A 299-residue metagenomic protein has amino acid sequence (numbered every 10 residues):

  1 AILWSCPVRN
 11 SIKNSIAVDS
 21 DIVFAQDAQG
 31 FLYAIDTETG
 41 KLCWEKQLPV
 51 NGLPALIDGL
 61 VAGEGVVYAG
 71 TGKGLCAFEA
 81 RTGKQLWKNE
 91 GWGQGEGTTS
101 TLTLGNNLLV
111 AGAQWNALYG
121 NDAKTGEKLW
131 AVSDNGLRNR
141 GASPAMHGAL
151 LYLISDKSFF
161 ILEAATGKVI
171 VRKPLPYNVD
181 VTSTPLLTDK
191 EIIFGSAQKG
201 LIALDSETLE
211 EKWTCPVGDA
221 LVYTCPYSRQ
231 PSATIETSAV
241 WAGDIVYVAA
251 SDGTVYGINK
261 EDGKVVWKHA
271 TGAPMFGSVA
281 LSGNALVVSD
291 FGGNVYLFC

Functional and structural regions predicted by a protein language model:
I2-D19, L42-E64, G72, Q85-N106 (+7 more regions): Extracytoplasmic beta-rich repeat domains
A17, F24-A25: Mobile, glycine-rich extracellular loop/lid and propeptide segments that shape or gate substrate/ligand access
D27-A28, G70-G72, A113-Q114, I154-D156 (+3 more regions): Structural signature of WD-repeat beta-propellers
D36-G40, E79-G83, D122-G126, E163-G167 (+3 more regions): Short loop/turn segments that connect beta-strands within beta-propeller blades
